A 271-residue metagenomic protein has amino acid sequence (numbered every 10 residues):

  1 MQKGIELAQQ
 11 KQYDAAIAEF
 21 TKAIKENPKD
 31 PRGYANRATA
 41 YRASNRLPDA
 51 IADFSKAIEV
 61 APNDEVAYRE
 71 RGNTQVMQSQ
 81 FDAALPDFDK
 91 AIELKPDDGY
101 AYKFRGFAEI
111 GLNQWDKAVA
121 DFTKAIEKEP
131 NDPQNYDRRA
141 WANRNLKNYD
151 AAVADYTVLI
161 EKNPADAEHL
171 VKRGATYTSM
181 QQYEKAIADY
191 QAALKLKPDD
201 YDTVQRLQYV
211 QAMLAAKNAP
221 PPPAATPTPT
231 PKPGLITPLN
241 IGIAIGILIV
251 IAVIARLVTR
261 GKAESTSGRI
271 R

Functional and structural regions predicted by a protein language model:
Q9-Q10, A43-S44, M77, F104 (+5 more regions): Register position in tetratricopeptide repeats
P31-R32, E65-V66, G99-Y100, P133-Q134 (+3 more regions): Helix-start (N-cap) detector for alpha-helical repeat units in TPR-like alpha-solenoids, especially tetratricopeptide
K262-R271: Cytoplasmic C-terminal tails of single-pass
